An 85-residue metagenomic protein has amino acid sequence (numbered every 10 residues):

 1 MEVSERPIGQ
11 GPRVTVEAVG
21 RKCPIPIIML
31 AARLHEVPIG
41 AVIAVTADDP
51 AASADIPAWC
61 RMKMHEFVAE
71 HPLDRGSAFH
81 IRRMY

Functional and structural regions predicted by a protein language model:
M1-G11: Short, compositionally biased "basic patch" segments
E5-R6, P57-Y85: C-terminal structural segments of small proteins and small subunits
R13-T15, A78: A residue-level signal for beta-strand positions that form part of recognition/binding surfaces within mature
V16-H71: Amphipathic, hydrophobic secondary-structure cores in small proteins
